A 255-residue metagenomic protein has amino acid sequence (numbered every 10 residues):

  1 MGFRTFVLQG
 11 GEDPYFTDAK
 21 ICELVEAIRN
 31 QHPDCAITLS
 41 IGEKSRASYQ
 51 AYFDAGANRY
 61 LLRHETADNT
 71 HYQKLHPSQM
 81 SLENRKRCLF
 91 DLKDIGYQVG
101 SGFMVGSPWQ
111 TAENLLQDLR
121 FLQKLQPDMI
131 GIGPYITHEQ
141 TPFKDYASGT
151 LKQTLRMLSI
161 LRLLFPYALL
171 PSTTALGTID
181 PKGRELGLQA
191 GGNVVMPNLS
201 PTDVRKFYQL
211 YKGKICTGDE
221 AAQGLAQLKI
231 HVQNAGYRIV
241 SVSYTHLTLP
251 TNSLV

Functional and structural regions predicted by a protein language model:
M1-A19, L24-V25, R29-L89, Q98-V105 (+1 more regions): Core AdoMet radical
L8, H32, E83-F143, L151-P171 (+1 more regions): Conserved C-terminal portion of the radical SAM core fold that forms the substrate/S-adenosylmethionine-binding
A47-Q50, W109-F121, T178-Q189: Catalytic cores of alpha/beta
Y52-Y60, Q117-M129, L186-M196: Structural recognition of alpha->loop->beta junctions
N69-L75, E139-K144, F207: A short acidic, helix-capping loop that chelates divalent metal ions and anchors anionic groups
L188-K212: Active-site pocket-lining/capping segments in soluble small-molecule metabolic enzymes
K206-L228: C-terminal helical cap(s) of enzyme catalytic domains, especially alpha/beta-barrels
T245-T251: Conserved small/polar residues in nucleotide/adenosyl-binding loops
